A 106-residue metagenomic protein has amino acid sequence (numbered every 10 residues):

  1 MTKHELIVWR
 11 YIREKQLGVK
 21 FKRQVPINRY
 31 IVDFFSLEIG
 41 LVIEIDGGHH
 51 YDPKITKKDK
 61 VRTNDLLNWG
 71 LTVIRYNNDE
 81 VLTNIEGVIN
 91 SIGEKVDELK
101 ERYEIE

Functional and structural regions predicted by a protein language model:
M1-E106: Nucleic-acid endo/exonuclease domains
